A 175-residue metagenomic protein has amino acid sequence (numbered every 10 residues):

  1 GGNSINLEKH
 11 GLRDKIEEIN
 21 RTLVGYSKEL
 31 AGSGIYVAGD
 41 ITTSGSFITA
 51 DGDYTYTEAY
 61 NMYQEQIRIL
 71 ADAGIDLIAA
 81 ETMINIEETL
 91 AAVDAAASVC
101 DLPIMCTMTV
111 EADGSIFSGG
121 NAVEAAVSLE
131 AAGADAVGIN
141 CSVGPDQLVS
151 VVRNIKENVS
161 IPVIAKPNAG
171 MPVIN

Functional and structural regions predicted by a protein language model:
G1-N175: Domain-level signal for soluble alpha/beta catalytic cores
